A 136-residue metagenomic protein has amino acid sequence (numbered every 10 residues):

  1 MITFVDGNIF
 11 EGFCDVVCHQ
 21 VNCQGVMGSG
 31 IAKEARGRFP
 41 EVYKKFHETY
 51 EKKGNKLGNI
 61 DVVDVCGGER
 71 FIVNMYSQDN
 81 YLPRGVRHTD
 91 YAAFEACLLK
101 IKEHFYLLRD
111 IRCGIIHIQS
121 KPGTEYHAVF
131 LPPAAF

Functional and structural regions predicted by a protein language model:
M1-F136: Macrodomain-like recognition of ADP-ribose-binding/processing modules
